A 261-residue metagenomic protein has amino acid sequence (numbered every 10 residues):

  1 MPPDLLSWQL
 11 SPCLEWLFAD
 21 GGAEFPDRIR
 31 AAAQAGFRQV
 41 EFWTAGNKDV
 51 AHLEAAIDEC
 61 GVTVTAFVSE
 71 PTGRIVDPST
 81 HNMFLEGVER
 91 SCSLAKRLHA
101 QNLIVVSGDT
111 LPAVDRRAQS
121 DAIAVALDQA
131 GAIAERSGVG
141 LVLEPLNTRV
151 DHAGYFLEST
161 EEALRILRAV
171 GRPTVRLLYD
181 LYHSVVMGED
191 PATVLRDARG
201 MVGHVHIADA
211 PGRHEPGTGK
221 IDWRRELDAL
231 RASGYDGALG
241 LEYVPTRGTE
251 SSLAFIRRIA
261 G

Functional and structural regions predicted by a protein language model:
M1-G36, H99-Q101, L157-Y179, H183-G261: Histidine-acidic metal/acid-base catalytic patches
W16-F18, T44-G46, E70-G73, D109-L111 (+4 more regions): Active-site-proximal loop/turn and secondary-structure-junction residues that shape catalytic pockets, frequently
I29-G46, V68-G73: N-terminal substrate-binding region of glycoside hydrolase catalytic domains
E41, A66-V68, I104, V142 (+2 more regions): Conserved beta-strand positions in the central sheet of alpha/beta enzyme cores
G46-A56, A113: Active-site-adjacent beta->alpha loops and helix N-cap segments on the catalytic face of soluble alpha/beta enzymes
E54-H81: Short hydrophobic interaction/assembly module
E59, P78-R176, V186: Active-site acidic/histidine proton-transfer and metal-coordination neighborhood in alpha/beta enzyme cores
